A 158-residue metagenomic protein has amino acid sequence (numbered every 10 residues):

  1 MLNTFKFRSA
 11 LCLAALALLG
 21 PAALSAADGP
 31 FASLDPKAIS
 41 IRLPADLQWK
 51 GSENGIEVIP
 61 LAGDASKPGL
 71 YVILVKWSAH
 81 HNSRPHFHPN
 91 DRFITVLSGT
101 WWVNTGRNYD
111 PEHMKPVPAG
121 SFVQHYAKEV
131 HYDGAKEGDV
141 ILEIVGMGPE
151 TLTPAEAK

Functional and structural regions predicted by a protein language model:
L2-C12: Bacterial N-terminal signal peptides that target proteins for export
A10-P21: Bacterial N-terminal signal peptides
A26-G69, A157-K158: A short, N-terminal "cap"/entry segment at the start of jelly-roll beta-barrel domains of the cupin/DSBH fold
A38-S40, E112, Y132-K158: Double-stranded beta-helix
V58-L61, V72-P85: N-terminal post-signal-peptidase region of extra-cytosolic proteins
S78-H81, H88-N108: Glycine- and acidic-residue-biased ligand/ion/polar-headgroup-sensing regions
S83-P85, V103-N104, H125, V130-K136: Short beta-strand His + acidic residue motifs that chelate non-heme Fe in jelly-roll/DSBH and cupin folds
R107-K128: Short acidic-glycine-tyrosine-enriched beta hairpin
